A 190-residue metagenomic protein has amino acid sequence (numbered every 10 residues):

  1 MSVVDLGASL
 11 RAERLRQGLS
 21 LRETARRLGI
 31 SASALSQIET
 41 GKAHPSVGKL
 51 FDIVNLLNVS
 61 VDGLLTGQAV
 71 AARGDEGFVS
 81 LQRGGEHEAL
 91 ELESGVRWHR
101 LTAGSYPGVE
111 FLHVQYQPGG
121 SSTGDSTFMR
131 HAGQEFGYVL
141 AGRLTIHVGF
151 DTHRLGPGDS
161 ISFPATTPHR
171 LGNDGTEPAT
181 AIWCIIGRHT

Functional and structural regions predicted by a protein language model:
M1-R16: A short, Lys/Arg-rich alpha-helix, primarily the initiator
G18-S36: Short alpha-helical DNA-recognition segment
G29, G48-G63: DNA major-groove recognition helix of helix-turn-helix/homeodomain DNA-binding modules
Q82-S126, W183-I185: A short glycine-rich, His/Asp/Glu-containing loop-to-beta-strand
F111-Y116, S162, T167, T176-T190: A short hydrophobic beta-strand segment most commonly corresponding to one strand of the jelly-roll/cupin
H113-Q117, R130-I146: Short, conserved beta-strand element in jelly-roll/cupin
I146-H147, H169-G175: Short beta-strand His + acidic residue motifs that chelate non-heme Fe in jelly-roll/DSBH and cupin folds
G149-P164: Short acidic-glycine-tyrosine-enriched beta hairpin
